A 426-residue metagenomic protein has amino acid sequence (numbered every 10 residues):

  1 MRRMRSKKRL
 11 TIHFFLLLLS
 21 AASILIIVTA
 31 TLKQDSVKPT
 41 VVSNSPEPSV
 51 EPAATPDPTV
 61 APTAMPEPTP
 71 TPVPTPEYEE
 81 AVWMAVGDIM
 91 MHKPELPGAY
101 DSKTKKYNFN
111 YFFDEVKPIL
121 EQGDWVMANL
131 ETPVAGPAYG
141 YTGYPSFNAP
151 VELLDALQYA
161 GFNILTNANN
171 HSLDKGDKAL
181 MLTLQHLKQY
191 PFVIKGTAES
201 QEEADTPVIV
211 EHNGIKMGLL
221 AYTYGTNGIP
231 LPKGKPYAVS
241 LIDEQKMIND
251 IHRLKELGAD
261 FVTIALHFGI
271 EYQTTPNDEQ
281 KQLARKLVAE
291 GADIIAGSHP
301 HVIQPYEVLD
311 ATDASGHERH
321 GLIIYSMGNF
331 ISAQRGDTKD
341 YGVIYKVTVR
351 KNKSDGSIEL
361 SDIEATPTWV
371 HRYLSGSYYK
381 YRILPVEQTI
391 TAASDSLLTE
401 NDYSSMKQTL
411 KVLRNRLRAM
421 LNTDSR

Functional and structural regions predicted by a protein language model:
R2, L10-R426: Acidic, metal/ion-coordinating pockets
